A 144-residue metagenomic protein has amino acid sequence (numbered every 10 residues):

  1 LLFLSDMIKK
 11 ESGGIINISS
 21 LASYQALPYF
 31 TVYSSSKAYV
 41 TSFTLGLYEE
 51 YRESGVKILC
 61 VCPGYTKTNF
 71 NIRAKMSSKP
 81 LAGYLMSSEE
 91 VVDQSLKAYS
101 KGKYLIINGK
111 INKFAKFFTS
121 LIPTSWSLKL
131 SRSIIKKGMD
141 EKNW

Functional and structural regions predicted by a protein language model:
L1, L45: A short, exposed helix-loop element centered on a Lys and neighboring polar residues
L2-E11: A short helix-coil junction within the Rossmann-fold of NAD(P)-dependent oxidoreductases
D6-M7, Q25, G46-K57: Active-site-adjacent segment of SDR/Rossmann-fold oxidoreductases
N17: Rossmann-fold scaffold of SDR-type NAD(P)-dependent oxidoreductases
S20: Residue(s) in the substrate-gating loop at a strand-loop-helix junction that position the organic substrate next
L27-T31: Active-site loop immediately N-terminal to the catalytic Tyr-X3-Lys motif of short-chain dehydrogenase/reductase
S36: Active-site helix of classical SDR
E50-F114, S125: SDR active-site lid
